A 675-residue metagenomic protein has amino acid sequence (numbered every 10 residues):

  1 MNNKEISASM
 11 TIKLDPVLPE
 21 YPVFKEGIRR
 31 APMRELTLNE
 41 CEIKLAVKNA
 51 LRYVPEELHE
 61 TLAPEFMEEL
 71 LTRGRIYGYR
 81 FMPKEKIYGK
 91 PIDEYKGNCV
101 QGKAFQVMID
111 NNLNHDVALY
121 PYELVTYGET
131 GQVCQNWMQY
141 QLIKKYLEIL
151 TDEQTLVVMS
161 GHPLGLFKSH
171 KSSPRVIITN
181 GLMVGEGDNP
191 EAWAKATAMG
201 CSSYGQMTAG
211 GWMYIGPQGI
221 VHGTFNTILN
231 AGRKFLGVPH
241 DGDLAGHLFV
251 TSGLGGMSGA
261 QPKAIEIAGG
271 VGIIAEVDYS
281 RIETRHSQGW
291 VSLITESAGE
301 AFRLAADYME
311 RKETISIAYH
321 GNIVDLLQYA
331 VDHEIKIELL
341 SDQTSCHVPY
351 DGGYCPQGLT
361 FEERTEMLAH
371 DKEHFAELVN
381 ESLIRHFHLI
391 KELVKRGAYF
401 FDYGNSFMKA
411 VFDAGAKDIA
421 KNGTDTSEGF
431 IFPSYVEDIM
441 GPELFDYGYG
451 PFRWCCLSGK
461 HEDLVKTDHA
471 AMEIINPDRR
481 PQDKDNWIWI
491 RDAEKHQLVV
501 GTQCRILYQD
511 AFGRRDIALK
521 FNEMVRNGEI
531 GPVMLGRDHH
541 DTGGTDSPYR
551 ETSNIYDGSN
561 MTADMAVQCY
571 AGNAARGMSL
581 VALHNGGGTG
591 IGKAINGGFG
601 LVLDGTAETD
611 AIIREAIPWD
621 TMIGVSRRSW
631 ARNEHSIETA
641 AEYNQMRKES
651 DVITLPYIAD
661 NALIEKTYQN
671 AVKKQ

Functional and structural regions predicted by a protein language model:
M1-P217, K372-K520, M524-G536, T542-D546 (+2 more regions): Long, compositionally biased, glycine/small-hydrophobic-enriched stretches that function as flexible linkers, tethers
E148-T151, F167-S172, M183-G187, P239-L244 (+8 more regions): Solvent-exposed alpha-helices and their adjacent loops that cap or buttress functional pockets in soluble metabolic
G205-L229, R233, H240, A245-L248 (+7 more regions): Catalytic or ion-translocation cores adjacent to nucleophile or general acid/base/metal-coordination motifs in diverse
V250-T251, I273-I274, S316-A318, K336-S341 (+3 more regions): Structured core elements
Y279, G321-V324, Q343-V348, G404-A410 (+2 more regions): Glycine-rich beta-alpha junction loops
S316-T344, V348-D351: Active-site/ligand-binding-proximal alpha/beta "capping" segment
Y329, L519-E523, M565-N573: A short, acidic, amphipathic alpha-helical segment used as a generic capping/interface helix at domain edges
D538-Q568: Small-residue-enriched alpha-helical segments and adjacent helix-cap loops that form tight helix-helix packing
